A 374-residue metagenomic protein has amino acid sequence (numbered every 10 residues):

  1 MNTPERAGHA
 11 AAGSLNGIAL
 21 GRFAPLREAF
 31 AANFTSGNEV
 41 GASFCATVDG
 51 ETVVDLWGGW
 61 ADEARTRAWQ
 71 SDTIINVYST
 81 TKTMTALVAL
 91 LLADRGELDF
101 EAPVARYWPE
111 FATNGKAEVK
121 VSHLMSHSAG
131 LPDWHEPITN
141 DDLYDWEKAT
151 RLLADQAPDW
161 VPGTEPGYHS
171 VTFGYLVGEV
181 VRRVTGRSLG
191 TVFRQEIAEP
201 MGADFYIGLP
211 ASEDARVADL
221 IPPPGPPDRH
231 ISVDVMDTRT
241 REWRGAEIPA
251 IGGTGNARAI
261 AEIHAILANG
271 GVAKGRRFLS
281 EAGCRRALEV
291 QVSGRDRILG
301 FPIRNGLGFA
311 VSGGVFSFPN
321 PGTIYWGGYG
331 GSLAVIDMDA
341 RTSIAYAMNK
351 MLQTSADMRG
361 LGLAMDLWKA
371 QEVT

Functional and structural regions predicted by a protein language model:
M1-F23, G300-F301, L307: Short, compositionally biased leader-like segments
S14-V77, D99-A102: Short, conserved catalytic-motif segment at the N-terminal edge
F30-A31, G50, I74-A102, V177-R182 (+2 more regions): Active-site SXXK
V40-A42, G330-L333: Short loop/turn microsegments at loop-to-beta-strand junctions
V53, R67, M84, L90-P109 (+3 more regions): Short, well-structured active-site flanking segments
L56, A334-V335, R341-K350: Short, well-ordered beta-strand elements
D62-D72, Q353-D366: A short, polar/charged loop-to-alpha-helix boundary motif
N114-F318: Short, surface-exposed loop or secondary-structure junction motifs that flank catalytic or metal-binding residues
